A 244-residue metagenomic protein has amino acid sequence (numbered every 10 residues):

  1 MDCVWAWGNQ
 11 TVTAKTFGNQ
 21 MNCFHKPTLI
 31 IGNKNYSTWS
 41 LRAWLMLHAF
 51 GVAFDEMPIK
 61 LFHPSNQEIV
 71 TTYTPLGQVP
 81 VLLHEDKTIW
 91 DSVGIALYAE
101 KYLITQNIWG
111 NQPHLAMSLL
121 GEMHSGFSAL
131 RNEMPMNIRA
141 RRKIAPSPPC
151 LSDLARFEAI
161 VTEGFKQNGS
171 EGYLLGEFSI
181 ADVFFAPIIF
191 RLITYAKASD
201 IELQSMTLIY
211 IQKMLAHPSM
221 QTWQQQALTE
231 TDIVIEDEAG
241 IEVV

Functional and structural regions predicted by a protein language model:
W5-W7, V12, F17-P146: GST-like domain detector, emphasizing the conserved glutathione-binding G-site in the N-terminal thioredoxin-like
F24, M123, F127-A216: GST-like fold's C-terminal all-alpha helical module
W39, W90, W109, F157-T162 (+2 more regions): Tryptophan-centric aromatic hotspots in well-structured domains and transmembrane helices
G94, M206, S219: Residue-level recognition of oxygen-bearing side chains
Q106-G110, L130-E133, G169-L174, Q221-Q226: Short, hydrophobic secondary-structure boundary micro-motifs
A227-V244: Acidic/histidine-enriched, glycine/proline-rich intrinsically disordered or flexible terminal extensions
